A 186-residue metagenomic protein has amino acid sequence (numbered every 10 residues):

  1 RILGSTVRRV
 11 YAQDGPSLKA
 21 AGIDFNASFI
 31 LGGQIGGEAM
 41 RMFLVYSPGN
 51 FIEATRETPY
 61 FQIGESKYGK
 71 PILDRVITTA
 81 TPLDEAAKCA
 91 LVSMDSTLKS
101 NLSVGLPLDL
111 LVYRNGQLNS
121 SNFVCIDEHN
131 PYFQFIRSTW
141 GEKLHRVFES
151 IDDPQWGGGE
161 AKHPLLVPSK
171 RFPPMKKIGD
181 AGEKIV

Functional and structural regions predicted by a protein language model:
R1-V186: N-terminal nucleophile
